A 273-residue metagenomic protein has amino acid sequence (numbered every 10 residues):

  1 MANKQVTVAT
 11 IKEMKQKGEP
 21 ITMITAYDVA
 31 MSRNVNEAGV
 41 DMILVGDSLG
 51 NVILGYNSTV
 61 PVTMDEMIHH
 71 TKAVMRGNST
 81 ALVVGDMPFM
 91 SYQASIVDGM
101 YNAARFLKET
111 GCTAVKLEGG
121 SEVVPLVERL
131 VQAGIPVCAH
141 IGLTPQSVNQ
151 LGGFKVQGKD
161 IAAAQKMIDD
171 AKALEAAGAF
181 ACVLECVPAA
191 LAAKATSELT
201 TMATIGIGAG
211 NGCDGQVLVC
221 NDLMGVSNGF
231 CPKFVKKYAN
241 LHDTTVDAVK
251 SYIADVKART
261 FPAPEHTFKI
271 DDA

Functional and structural regions predicted by a protein language model:
A2-A273: Alpha/beta enzyme core
